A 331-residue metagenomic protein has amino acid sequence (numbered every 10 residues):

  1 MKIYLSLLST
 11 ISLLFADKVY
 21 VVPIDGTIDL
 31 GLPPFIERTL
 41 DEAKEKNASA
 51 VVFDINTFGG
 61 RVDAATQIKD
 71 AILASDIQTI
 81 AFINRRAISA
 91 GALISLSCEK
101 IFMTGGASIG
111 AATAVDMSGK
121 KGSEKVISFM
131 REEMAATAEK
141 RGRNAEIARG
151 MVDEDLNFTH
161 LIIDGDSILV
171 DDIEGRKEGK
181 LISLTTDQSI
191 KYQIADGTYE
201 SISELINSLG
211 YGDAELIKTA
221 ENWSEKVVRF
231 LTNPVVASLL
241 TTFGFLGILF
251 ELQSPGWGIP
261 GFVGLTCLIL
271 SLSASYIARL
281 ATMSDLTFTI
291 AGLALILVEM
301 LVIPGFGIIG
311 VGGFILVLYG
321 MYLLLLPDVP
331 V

Functional and structural regions predicted by a protein language model:
I3-L14: Sec-dependent N-terminal signal peptides
A16-V228: Soluble extramembrane regions of membrane proteins in the secretory/endomembrane system
L32-P33, R61-A65, G91, G258-I259 (+3 more regions): Alpha-helix N-cap/helix-start motif
F58, Q78, P255, P260 (+1 more regions): Proline-centered helix-kink/hinge sites
R176, K180-T287, L293, G307: Non-cytosolic juxtamembrane linkers/loops that tether extracellular or periplasmic domains to nearby transmembrane
I269, S275-V331: Hydrophobic, low-charge alpha-helical segments
